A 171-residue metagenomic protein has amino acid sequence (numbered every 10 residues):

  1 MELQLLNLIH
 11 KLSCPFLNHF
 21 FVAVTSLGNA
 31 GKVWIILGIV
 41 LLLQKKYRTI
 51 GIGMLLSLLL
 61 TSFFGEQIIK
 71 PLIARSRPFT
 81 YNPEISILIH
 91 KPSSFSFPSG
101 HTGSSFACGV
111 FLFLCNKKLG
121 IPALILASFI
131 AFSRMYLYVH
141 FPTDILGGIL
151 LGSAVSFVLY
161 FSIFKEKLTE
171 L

Functional and structural regions predicted by a protein language model:
M1-K32, E66-S94, E170-L171: N-terminal transmembrane-helix/juxtamembrane module of multi-pass inner/ER membrane proteins
F16-L17, K46-I50, C115-P122: Membrane-helix interface segments
W34-Q44, S105-V110: Hydrophobic, aromatic-rich transmembrane alpha-helices and their immediate juxtamembrane boundary segments
L37-F63: Interfacial segments of alpha-helical transmembrane regions
L41, G65, I69-A74, F113 (+1 more regions): Membrane-water interface at transmembrane helix exits
G53, S57-S62, E66, G148 (+2 more regions): Alpha-helical transmembrane segments in multi-pass membrane proteins
L56-K70, I121-S133: Small-polar-interrupted transmembrane alpha-helices in polytopic inner-membrane proteins
S86-L171: Membrane-embedded catalytic cores of phosphoryl/pyrophosphoryl-handling enzymes
